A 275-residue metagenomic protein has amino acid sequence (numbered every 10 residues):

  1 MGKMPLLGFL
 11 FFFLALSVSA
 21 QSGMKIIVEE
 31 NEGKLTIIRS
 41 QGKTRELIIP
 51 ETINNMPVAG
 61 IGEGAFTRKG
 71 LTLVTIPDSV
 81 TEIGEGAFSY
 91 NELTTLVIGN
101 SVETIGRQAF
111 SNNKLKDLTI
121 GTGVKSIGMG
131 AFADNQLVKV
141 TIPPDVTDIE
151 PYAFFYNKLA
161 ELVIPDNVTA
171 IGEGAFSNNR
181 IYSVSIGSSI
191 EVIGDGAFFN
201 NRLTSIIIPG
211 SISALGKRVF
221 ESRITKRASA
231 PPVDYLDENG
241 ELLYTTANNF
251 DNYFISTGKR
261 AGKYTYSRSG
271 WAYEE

Functional and structural regions predicted by a protein language model:
M1-G2: N-terminal secretory signal peptides that target proteins for export/translocation
L7-S17: Bacterial N-terminal signal peptides
V18-S22: Boundary at the C-terminal end of the N-terminal hydrophobic targeting segment
M24-E32, G42-A59, G70-E82, N91-T104 (+7 more regions): Structural signature of tandem-repeat unit edges
R39-S40, T52, G64-A65: Acidic, Ser/Thr
E63-A65, G84-A87, G106-A109, G128-A131 (+4 more regions): Consensus positions within tandem repeat domains that build extended binding/scaffold surfaces
